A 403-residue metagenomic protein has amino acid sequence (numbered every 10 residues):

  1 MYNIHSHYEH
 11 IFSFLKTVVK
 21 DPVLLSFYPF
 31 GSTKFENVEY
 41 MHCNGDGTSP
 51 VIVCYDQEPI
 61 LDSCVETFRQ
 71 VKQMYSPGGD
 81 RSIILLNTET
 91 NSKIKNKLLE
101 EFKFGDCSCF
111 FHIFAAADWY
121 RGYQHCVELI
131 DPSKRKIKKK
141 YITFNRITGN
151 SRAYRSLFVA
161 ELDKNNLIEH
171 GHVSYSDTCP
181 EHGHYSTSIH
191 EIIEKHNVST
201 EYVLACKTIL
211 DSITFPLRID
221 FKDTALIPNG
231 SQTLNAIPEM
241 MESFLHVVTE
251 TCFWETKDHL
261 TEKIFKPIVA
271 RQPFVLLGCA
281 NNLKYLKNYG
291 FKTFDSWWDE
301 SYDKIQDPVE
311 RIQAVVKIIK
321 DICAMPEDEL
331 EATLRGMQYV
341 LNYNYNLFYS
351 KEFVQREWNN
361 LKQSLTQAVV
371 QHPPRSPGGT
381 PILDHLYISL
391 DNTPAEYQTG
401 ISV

Functional and structural regions predicted by a protein language model:
M1-L234, E239-V248, W254-V403: Pol beta-like nucleotidyltransferase catalytic core
